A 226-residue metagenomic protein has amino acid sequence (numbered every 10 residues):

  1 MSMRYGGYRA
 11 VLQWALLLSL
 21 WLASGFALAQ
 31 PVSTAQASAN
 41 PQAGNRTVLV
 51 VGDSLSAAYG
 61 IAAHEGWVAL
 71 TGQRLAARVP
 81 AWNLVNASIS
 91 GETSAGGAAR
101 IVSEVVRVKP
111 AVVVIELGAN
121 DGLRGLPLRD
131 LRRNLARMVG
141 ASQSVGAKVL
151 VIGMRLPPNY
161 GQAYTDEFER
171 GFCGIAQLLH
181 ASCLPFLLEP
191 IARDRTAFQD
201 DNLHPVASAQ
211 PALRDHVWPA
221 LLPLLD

Functional and structural regions predicted by a protein language model:
S2-A15: Bacterial N-terminal signal peptides that target proteins for export
G6, R74, P80, A98-D226: Alpha-helical cap/lid subdomain in secreted, periplasmic, or secretory-pathway luminal O-acyl-processing enzymes
V11-L12, L18, S33, A62 (+2 more regions): N-terminal non-cleavable signal-anchor helices
Q30-S90, R100-K109: Serine-esterase "nucleophile elbow" of acetyl-processing enzymes
G91-A95: Acidic-and-aromatic substrate-binding clefts and catalytic sites of carbohydrate-active enzymes
